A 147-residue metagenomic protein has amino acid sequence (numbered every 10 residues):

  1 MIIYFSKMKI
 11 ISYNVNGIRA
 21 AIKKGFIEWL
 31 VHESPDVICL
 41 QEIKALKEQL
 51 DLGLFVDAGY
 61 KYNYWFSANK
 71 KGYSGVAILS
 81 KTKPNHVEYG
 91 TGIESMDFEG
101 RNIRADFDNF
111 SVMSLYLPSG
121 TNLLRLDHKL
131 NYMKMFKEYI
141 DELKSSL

Functional and structural regions predicted by a protein language model:
I2-D57, Y62, A68-S74, Y89: N-terminal, active-site-proximal structural segment of metallo-dependent hydrolase catalytic domains
R19-A20, S95, K129, M133: A conditional alpha-helix N-cap/helix-loop micro-motif detector
I22-K23, F98, F136: Amphipathic coiled-coil/heptad-repeat helices and related helical stalk/stem segments that mediate oligomerization
E28, I78-K81, L115, M135-E138 (+1 more regions): Residue-level signal for well-ordered alpha-helical scaffold segments within enzymatic catalytic domains
I43-K44, L52-G120: Structured beta-strand-rich core segments of catalytic domains in phosphoester-bond hydrolases
T121-R125: Surface-exposed, active-site-proximal loop segments in enzymatic domains
L126-L147: A long, amphipathic alpha-helix that forms part of the scaffold/cap immediately adjacent to metal-dependent active
